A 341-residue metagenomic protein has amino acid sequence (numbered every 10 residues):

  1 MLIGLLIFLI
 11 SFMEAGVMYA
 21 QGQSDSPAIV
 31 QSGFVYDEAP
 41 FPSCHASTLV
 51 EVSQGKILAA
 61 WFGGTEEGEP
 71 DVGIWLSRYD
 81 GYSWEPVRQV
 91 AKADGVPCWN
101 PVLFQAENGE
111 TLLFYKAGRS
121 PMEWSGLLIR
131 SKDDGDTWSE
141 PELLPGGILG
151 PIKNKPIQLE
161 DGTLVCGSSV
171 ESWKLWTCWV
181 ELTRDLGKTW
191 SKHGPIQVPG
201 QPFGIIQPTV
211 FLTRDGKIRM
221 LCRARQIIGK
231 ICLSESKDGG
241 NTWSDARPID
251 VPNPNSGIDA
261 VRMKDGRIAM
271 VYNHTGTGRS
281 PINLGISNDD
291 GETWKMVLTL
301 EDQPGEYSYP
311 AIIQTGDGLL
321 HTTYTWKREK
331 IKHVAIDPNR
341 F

Functional and structural regions predicted by a protein language model:
I3-A15: Bacterial N-terminal signal peptides
G16-F341: Asp-box/BNR beta-propeller blade signature and adjacent active/binding-site loops in extracellular glycan-interacting
